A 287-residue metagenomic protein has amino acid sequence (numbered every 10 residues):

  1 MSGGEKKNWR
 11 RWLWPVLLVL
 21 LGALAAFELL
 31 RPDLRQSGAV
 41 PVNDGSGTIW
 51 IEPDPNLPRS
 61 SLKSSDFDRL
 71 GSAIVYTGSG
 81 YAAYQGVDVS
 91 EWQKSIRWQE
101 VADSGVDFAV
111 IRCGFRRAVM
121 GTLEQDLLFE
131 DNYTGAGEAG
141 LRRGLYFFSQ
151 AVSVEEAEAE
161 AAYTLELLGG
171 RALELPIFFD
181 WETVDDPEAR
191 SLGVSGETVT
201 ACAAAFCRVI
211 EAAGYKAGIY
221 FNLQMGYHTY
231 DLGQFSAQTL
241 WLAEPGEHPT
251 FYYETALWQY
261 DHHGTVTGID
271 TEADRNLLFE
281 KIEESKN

Functional and structural regions predicted by a protein language model:
S2-L20: N-terminal Sec-pathway targeting helices
K7-N8, Y76, Y84, W98 (+10 more regions): Aromatic side chains
A26-A39: Sec-dependent signal peptide cleavage junction
V40-G86, S95, Q99, G233-N287: Functionally critical loop-and-helix segments that line ligand-binding/catalytic clefts of soluble enzyme domains
T48-P55, S72-T77, A109, L141-L145 (+3 more regions): Generic detector of short, locally flexible boundary/turn motifs and exposed helical patches
S79-A203, E211: Substrate-binding cleft of extracellular glycoside hydrolase catalytic domains
G170-I177, W181-N287: Surface-exposed substrate-engagement region within the catalytic domains of secreted or surface-exposed extracellular
